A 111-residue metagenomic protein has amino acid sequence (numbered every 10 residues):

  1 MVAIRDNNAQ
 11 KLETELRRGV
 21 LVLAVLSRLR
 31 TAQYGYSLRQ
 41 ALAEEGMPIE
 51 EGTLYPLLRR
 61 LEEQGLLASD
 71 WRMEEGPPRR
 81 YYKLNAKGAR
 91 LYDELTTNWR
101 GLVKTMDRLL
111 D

Functional and structural regions predicted by a protein language model:
V2-I4, Y92-D111: Amphipathic alpha-helical dimerization/coiled-coil segments that flank or bridge DNA-binding/regulatory modules
V2-R18: A detector for short, charged/polar N-terminal pre-domain segments
E13-Y55: N-terminal helix-turn-helix DNA-binding core of bacterial DNA-binding proteins
R60: Alpha-helical DNA-recognition elements
Q64-G76, K83: Beta-hairpin "wing" of winged helix-turn-helix
P78-T96: Basic, amphipathic "hinge/linker" alpha-helix immediately C-terminal to the N-terminal HTH DNA-binding motif
